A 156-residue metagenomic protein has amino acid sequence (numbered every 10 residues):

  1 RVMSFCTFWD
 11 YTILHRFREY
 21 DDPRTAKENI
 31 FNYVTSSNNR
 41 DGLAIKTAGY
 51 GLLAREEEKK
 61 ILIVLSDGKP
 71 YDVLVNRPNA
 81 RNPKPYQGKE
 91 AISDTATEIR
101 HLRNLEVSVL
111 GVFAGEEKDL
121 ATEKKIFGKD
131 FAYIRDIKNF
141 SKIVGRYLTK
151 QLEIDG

Functional and structural regions predicted by a protein language model:
R1-G156: Acidic, glycine-rich A-domain
